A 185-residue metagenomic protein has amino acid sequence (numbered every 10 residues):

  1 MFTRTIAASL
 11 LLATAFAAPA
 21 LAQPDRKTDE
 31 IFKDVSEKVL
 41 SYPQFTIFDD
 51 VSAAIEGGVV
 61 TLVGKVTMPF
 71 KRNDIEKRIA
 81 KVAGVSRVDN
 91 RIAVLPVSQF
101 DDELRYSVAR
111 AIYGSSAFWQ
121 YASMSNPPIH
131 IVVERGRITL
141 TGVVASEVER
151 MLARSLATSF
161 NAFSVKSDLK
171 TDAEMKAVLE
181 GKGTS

Functional and structural regions predicted by a protein language model:
F2-S185: N-terminal targeting leaders
